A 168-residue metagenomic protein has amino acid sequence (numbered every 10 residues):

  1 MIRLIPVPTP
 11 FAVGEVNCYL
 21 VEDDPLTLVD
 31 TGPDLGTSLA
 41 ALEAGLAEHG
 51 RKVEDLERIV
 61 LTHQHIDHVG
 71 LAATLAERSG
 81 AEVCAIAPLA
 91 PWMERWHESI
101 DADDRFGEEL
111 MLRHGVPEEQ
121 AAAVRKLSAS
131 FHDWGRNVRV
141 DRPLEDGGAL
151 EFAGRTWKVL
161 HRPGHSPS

Functional and structural regions predicted by a protein language model:
M1-H49, D55, E98: Conserved beta-strand hairpin/beta-sheet module of binuclear metal-dependent hydrolase folds, prominently
M1-R3, E82, R142, T156-K158: Conserved beta-strand segments of alpha/beta enzyme cores
L4, L28, P143, A149 (+1 more regions): Conserved beta-strand positions that form and line the central face of beta-propeller blades
G14, T37, A47-F152: Active-site HxH/HxHxD metal-binding segment of metal-dependent hydrolases
L20, G147-S168: Core dinuclear metal-dependent hydrolase active-site scaffold
V21, D30, L42, H63 (+4 more regions): Divalent metal-coordination and catalytic microenvironments
T27, D67, P91, W157 (+1 more regions): Glycine-centered loop/turn positions within well-structured domains that cap or flank conserved ligand/cofactor-binding
P33-L35, I66, G164, S168: Short, glycine/acidic-enriched loop or turn micro-motifs at the edges of active sites
